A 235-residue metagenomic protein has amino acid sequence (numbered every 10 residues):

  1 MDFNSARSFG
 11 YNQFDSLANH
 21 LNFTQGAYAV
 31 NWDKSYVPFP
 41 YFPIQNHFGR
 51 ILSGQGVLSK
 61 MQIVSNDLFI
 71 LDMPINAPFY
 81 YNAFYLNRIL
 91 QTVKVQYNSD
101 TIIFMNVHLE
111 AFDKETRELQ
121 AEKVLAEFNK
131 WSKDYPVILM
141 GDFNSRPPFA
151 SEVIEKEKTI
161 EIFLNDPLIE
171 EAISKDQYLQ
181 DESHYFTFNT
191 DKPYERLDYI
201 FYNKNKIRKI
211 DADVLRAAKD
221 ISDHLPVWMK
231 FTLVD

Functional and structural regions predicted by a protein language model:
M1, A29-W32, M61, F69-L71 (+4 more regions): Active-site-proximal beta-strand/loop segments in catalytic clefts of secreted hydrolases
M1-G10, L58, V93-V95, D100-V107 (+4 more regions): Active-site beta-strand/loop signature of hydrolases that rely on acidic residues for catalysis
F3, M73-N82, V107-E115, P147: Surface-exposed cleft-lining segments at the edges of enzyme active sites
A6-G10, T24-V57, N76-F79, A83 (+2 more regions): Active site of divalent-metal-dependent phosphoester/diester hydrolases
G10-Q13, L17, G54, D67 (+2 more regions): Stable alpha-helical elements in mature extracytoplasmic
A18-Y28, I63, A126-K133: Sec-exported extracytoplasmic/periplasmic mature domains
I51, Q55, S59-S65, F79 (+3 more regions): Beta-strand-turn-beta hairpins that frame and shape the catalytic cleft of phosphate-ester-processing enzymes
S65-I70, I210-D213: Short, charged, solvent-exposed linker or helix-capping segments at domain edges/interfaces that act as flexible hinges
